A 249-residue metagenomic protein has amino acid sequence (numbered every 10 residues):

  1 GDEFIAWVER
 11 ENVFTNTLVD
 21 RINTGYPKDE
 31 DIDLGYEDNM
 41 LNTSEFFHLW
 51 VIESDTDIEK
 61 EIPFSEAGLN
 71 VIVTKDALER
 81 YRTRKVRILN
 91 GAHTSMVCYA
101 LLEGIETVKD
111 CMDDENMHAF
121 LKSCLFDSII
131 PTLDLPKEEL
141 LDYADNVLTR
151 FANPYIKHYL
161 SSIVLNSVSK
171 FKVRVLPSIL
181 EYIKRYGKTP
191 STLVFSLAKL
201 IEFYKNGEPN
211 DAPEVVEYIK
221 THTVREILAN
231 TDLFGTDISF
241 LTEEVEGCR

Functional and structural regions predicted by a protein language model:
G1-R249: Substrate/ligand-engaging "lid" and interaction regions
